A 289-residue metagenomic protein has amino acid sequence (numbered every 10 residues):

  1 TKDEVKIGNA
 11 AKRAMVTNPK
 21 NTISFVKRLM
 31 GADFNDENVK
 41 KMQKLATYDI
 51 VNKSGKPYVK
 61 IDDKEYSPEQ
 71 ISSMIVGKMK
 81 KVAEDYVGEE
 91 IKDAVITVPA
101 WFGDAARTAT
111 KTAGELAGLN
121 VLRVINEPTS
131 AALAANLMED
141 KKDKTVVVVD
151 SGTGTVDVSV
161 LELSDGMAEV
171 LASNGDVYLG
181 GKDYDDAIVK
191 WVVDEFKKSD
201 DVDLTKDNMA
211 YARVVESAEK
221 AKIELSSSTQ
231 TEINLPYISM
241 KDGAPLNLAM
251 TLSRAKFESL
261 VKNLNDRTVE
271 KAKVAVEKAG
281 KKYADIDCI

Functional and structural regions predicted by a protein language model:
T1-K44, D49-S54, K60-M74, K81-I289: Oxyanion-binding/catalytic loops of NTP- or PPi-dependent enzymes
